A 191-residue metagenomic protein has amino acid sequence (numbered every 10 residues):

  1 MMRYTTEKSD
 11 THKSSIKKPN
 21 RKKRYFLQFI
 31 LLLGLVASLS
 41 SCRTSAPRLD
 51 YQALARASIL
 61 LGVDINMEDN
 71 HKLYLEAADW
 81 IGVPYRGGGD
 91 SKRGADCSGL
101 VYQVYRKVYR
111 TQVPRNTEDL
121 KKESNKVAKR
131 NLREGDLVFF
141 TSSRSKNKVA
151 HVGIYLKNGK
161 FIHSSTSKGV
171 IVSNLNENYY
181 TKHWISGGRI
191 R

Functional and structural regions predicted by a protein language model:
M2-K8, R43-L54, L60-I65, T111 (+3 more regions): Aromatic- and glycine-rich peptidoglycan recognition patches
T5-F29: Bacterial N-terminal signal peptides that target proteins for export
S38-S41: C-terminal motif of bacterial Sec signal peptides marking the signal peptidase cleavage site
R48-G94: Post-signal-peptide N-terminal segment of Sec-exported extracytoplasmic proteins
L60-D64, V83-E134: Catalytic cysteine-centered active-site loop
N70-Y74, A78, S98-Y102, L132 (+1 more regions): Extracytoplasmic/secreted envelope proteins and their assembly/folding machinery, especially bacterial periplasmic
